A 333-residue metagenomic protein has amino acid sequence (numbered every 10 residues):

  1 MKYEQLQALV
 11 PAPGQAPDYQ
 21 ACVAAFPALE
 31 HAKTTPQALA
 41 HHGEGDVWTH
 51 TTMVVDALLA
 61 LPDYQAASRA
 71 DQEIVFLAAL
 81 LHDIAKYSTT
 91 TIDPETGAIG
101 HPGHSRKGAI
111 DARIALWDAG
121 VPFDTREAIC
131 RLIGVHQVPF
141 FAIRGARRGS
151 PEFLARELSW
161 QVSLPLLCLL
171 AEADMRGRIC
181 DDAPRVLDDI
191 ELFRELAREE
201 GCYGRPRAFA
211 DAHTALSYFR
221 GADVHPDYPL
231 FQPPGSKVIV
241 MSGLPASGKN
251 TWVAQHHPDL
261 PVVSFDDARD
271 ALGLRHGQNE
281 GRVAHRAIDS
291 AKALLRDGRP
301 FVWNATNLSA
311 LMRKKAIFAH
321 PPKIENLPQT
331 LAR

Functional and structural regions predicted by a protein language model:
M1-D93, I99: Acidic/His-rich, divalent-metal-binding segments that scaffold phosphate/diphosphate chemistry
L59-V186: Divalent metal-dependent catalytic cores for phosphoryl transfer on phosphate-bearing substrates
C168-A212: Interdomain "pre-motor" coupling segment immediately N-terminal to P-loop NTPase/helicase cores
E199-P233: N-terminal pre-Walker A segment at the start of P-loop NTPase domains
P229, P233-I239, D297-R299: Pre-Walker A (Motif I) flank of P-loop NTPase domains
K237-H257: Glycine-rich phosphate-binding P-loop
N250-F301: Conserved substrate/cofactor phosphate-moiety recognition/catalytic segment in nucleotide-dependent phosphotransferases
T306-R333: Replace "adjacent to P-loop NTPase cores in ATP/GTP-dependent enzymes" with "adjacent to NTP-binding cores
